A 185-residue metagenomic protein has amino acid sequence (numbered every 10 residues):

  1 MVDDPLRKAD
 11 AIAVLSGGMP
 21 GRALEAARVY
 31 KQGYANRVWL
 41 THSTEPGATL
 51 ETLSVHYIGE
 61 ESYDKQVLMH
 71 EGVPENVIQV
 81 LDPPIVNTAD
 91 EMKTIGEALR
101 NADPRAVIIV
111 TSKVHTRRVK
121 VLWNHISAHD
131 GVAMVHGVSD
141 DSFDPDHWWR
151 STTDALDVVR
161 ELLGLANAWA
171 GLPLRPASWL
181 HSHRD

Functional and structural regions predicted by a protein language model:
M1-D4, S178, H183-D185: N-terminal membrane-anchoring alpha-helices
M1-R150: A structural signal for short, hydrophobic/glycine-enriched beta-strand patches
R150-H181: A transmembrane-helix-recognition feature enriched in membrane-embedded lipid enzymes and envelope glyco-/phospholipid
